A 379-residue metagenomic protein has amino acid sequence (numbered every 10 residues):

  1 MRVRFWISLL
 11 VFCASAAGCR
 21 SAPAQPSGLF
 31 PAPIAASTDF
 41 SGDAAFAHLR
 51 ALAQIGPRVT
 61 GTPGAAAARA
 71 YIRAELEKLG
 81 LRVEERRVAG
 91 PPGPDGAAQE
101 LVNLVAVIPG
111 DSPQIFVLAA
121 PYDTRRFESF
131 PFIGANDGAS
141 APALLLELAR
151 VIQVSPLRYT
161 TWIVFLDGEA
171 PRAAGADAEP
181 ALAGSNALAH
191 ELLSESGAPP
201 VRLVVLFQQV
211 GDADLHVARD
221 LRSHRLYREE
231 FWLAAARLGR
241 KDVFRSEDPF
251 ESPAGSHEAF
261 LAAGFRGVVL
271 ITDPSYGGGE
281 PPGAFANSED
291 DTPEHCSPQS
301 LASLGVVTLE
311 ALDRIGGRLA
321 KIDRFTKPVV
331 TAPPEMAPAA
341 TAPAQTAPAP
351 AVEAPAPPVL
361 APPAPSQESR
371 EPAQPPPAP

Functional and structural regions predicted by a protein language model:
S15-G18: C-terminal motif of bacterial Sec signal peptides marking the signal peptidase cleavage site
P23-A67, L79, G278-T292: N-terminal capping segment at the start of a domain
S27-P33, A320-P379: Compositionally biased, proline/threonine/alanine/serine-rich low-complexity intrinsically disordered stretches
A36, L203, V210-V330: Active-site-adjacent substrate-binding region of metalloamidase/peptidase-like peptide-processing proteins
T38-A45, R58-R69, Q99, I115 (+7 more regions): Solvent-exposed, acidic/flexible segments
H48-D111: A non-catalytic alpha/beta surface segment that caps or lines the substrate-entry region of metallo-dependent hydrolase
R58-T60, A89-P92, D111-S112, Y122-R126 (+6 more regions): Solvent-exposed loop/turn segments at secondary-structure junctions within structured extracellular/periplasmic domains
S129-E230, A234, D242, P249-H257: Acidic/histidine-rich catalytic neighborhood of metal-dependent amide-processing enzymes
